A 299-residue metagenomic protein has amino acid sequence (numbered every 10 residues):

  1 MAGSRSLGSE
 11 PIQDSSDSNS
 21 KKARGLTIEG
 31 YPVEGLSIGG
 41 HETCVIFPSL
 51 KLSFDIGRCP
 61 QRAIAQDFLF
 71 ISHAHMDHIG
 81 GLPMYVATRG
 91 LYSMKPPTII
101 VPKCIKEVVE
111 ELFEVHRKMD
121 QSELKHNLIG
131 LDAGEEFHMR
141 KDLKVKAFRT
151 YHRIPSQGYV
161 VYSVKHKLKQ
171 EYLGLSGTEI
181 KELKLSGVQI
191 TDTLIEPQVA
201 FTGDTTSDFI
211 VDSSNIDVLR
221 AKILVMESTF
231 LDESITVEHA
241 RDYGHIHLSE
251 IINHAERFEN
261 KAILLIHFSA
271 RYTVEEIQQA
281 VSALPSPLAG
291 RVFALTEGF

Functional and structural regions predicted by a protein language model:
A2-D67, Q157-V161, K167, T191-T202 (+1 more regions): Conserved beta-strand hairpin/beta-sheet module of binuclear metal-dependent hydrolase folds, prominently
S6-L7, I38, R140-S228, D232-E233: Active-site-proximal loop/helix segment associated with metal-binding centers of metalloenzymes
D55-V101: Active-site metal-binding motif and surrounding structural segment of the metallo-beta-lactamase
G81-T88, E114, T273-S282: Metal-dependent catalytic neighborhoods of phosphoester/phosphodiester hydrolases
S93-P97, I105-G130, R271: Active-site neighborhood of divalent metal-dependent phosphoester bond hydrolases
P96-C104, V225, L265: Short internal beta-strands
G130-A133, H138-M139: Beta-rich interaction modules in large eukaryotic scaffold/regulatory proteins
L185-F299: Cap/insert and terminal regions of metallo-dependent hydrolase folds
